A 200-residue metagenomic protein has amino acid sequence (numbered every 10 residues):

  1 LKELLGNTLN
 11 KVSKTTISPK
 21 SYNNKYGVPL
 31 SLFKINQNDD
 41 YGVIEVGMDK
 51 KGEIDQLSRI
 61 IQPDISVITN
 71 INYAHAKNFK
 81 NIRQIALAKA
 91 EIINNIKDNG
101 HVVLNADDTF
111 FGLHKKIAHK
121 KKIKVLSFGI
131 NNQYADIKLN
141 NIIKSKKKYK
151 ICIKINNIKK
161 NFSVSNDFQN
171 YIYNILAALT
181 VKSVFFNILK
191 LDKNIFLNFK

Functional and structural regions predicted by a protein language model:
L1-I17: A conserved segment at the C-terminal end of the G1
V12-G27, V46, I68-I71: Short beta-strand-centered segment that lines the nucleotide-binding/catalytic pocket of NTP-utilizing
T16-S18, Y41-E45, V102-L104: Short catalytic-loop micro-motif centered on adjacent basic/acidic residues
D39-I54: Switch II (G3) loop of P-loop NTPases
D40, D64, G100: Conserved acidic residues
Q56-N72: Inter-motif core of Ras-like GTPase G domains
V67-K200: Acidic, Mg2+-coordinating active-site environments of NTP-dependent enzymes
